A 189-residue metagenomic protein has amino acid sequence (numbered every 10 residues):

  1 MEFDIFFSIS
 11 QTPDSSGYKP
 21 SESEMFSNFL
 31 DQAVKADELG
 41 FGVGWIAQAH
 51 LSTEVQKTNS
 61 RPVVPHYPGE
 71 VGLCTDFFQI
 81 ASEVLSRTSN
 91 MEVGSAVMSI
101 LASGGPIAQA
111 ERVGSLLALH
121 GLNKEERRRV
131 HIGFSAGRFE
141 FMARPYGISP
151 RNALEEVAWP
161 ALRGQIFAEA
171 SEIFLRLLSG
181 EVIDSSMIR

Functional and structural regions predicted by a protein language model:
M1-R87: N-terminal beta1-alpha1-beta2 module of alpha/beta enzyme domains
F3-F7, G44-I46, V93-A96, R128-A136: Hydrophobic faces of well-ordered beta-strands that scaffold small-molecule active sites in alpha/beta enzyme cores
I9-S27, V97-G105, F141, N152-A161: Active-site mouth loops of central-metabolism enzymes
G17-K19, V55-S60, M98, G105-I107 (+2 more regions): General "foldedness" signal
A33-V34, G72, L101-A108: Conserved N-terminal glycine/acidic-rich loop preference
D37-E38, S82-N90, L116-R129: Acidic (Asp/Glu)-rich catalytic clusters
T88, E92-I100: Long, well-ordered hydrophobic secondary-structure segments characteristic of membrane-embedded and membrane-proximal
S103-R189: Internal, glycine-rich beta/alpha segment that forms the wall or movable "lid" of small-molecule/cofactor binding
